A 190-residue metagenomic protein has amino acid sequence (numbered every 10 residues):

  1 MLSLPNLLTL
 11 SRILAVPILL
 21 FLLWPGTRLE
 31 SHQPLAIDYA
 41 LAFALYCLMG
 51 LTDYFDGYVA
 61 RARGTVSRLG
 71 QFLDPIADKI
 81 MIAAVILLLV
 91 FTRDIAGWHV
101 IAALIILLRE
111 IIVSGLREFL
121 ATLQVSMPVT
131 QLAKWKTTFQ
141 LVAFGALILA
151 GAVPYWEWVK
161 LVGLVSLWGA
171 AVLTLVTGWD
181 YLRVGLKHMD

Functional and structural regions predicted by a protein language model:
M1-D190: Alpha-helical transmembrane bundles and membrane-interface segments of multipass inner-membrane proteins
